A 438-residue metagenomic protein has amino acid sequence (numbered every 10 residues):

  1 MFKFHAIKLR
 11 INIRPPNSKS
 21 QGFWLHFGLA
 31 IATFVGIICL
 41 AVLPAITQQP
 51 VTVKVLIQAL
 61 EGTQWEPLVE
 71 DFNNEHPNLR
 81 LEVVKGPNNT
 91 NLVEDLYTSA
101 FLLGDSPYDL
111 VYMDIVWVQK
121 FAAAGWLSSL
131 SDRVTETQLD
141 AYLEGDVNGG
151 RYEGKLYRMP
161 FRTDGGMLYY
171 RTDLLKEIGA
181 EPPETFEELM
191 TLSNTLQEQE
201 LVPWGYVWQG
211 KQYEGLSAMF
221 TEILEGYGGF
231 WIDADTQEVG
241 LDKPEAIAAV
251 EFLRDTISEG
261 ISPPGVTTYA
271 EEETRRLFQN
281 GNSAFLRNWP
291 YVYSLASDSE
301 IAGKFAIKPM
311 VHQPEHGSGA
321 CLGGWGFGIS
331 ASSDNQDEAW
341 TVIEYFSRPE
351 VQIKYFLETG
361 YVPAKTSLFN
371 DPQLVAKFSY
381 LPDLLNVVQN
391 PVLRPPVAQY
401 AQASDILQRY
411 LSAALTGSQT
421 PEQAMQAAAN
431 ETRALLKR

Functional and structural regions predicted by a protein language model:
F2, W24, A30, Q49 (+2 more regions): Conserved C-terminal helix/tail region of periplasmic/extracytoplasmic solute-binding proteins
Q48, G303, K308, L357-R409 (+1 more regions): Long, aromatic- and glycine/proline-rich binding clefts that accommodate carbohydrate-like moieties
D71, E75-Y142, G149-R151, D173 (+5 more regions): Extracytoplasmic "Venus flytrap"/periplasmic binding protein-like
N74-E75, R80-K85, T98, L156 (+12 more regions): Extracytoplasmic/periplasmic substrate-recognition and gating elements
S99, S106-D109, T137-L174, W204 (+3 more regions): A structural signal for short loop-to-beta-strand junctions that line the ligand-binding cleft of periplasmic/secreted
M113-G165, E181, M190, L216-T221 (+4 more regions): Hinge/lid segment of periplasmic solute-binding proteins
E153, Y157-F161, G166, M190-V239 (+2 more regions): Extracytoplasmic/periplasmic solute-binding protein
L192-T195, Q199, D235-T267, M310: Glycine-centered hinge/linker elements that transmit conformational signals in sensory and ligand-binding systems
